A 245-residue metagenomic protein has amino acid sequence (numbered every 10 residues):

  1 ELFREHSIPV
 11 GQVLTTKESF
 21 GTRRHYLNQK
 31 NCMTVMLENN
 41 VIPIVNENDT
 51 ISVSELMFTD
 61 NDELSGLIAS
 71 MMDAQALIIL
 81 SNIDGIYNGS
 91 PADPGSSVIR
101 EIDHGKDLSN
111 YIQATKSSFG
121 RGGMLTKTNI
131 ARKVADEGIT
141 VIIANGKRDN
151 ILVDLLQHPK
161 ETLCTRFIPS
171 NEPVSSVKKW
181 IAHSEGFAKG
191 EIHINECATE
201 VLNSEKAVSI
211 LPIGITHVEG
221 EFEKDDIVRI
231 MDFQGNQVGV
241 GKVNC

Functional and structural regions predicted by a protein language model:
E1-C245: C-terminal catalytic "cap/lid" subdomain
